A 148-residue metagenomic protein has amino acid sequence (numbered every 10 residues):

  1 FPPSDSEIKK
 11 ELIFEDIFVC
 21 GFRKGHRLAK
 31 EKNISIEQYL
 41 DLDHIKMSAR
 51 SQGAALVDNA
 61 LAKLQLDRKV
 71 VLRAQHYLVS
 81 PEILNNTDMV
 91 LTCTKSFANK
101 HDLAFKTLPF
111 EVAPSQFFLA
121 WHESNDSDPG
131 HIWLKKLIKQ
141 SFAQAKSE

Functional and structural regions predicted by a protein language model:
F1-F18, F22, D102-L108: Short beta-strand-centered segments that line the small-molecule binding cleft or hinge of alpha/beta clamshell
F1-P3, K24, C93-F97, F117: Short secondary-structure boundary segments
K9-L12, I36-E37, A62, P81 (+1 more regions): Short secondary-structure boundary/capping segments
E11-L12, V19-G21, V90, Q116-A120: Residues embedded in well-ordered beta-strands
L28-A29, L42-L64, S127-K135, A145: Secondary-structure junction motif
K30, F105-E148: A late-sequence structural motif
Y39, E82-N85, L119: Hydrophobic residues within well-ordered alpha-helices
R50-A104: Hydrophobic hinge/microswitch elements
